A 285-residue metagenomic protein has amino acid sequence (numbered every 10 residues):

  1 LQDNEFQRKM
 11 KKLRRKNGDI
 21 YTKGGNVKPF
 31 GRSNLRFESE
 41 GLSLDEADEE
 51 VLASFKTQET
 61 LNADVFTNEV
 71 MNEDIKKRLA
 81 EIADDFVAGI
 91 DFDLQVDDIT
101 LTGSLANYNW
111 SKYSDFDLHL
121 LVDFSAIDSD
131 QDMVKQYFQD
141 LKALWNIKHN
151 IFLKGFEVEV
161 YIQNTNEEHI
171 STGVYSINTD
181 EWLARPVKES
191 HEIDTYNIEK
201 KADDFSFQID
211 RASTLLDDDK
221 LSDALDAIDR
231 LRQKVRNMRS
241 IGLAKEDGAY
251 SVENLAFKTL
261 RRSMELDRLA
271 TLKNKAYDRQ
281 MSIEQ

Functional and structural regions predicted by a protein language model:
L1-L42: Arg/Lys-rich, low-complexity, intrinsically disordered basic segments
A47-S114, V122-Q285: Catalytic core of pol beta-like nucleotidyltransferases
